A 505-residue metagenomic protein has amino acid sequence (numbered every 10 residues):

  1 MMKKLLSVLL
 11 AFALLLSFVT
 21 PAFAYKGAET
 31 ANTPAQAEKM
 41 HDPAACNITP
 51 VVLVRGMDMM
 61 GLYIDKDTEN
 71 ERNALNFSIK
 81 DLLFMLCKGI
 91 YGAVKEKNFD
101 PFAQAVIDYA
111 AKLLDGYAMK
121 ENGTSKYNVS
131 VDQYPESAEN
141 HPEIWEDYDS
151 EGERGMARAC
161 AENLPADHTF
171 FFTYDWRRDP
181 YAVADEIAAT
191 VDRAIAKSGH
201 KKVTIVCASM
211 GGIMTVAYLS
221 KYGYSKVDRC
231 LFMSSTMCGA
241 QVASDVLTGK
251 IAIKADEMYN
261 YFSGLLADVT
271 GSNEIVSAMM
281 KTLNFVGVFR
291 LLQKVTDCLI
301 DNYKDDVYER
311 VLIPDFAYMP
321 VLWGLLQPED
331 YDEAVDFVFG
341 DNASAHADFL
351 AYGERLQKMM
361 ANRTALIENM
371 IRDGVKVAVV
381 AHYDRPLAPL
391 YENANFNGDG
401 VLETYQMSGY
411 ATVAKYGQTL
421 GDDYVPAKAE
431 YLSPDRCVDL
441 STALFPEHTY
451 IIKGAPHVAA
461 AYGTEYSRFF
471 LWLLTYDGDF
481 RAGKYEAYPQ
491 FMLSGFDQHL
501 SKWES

Functional and structural regions predicted by a protein language model:
M1-M2, D42: Short, Lys/Arg-rich N-terminal segment immediately upstream of the first membrane anchor
M2-A24: Sec-dependent N-terminal signal peptides of Gram-positive bacterial secreted proteins and lipoproteins
L5-L6, A28, D306: Residue-level detector of intrinsically disordered/flexible regions characterized by low predicted structural confidence
L10, A31-M40, M359-E368: Short alpha-helical segments and helix-capping/turn motifs at coil-helix boundaries
L14, G353, V375, Q406-T412: Cys-dependent protein tyrosine phosphatase-like superfamily
Y25-V206, G212-G264, P386, N393-S505: N-terminal non-catalytic accessory region
D167-Y174, R178-Y181, D306-F396, Q418 (+1 more regions): Alpha/beta-hydrolase fold catalytic core
D256-F339, A343-S344: Alpha/beta-hydrolase-fold enzymes
